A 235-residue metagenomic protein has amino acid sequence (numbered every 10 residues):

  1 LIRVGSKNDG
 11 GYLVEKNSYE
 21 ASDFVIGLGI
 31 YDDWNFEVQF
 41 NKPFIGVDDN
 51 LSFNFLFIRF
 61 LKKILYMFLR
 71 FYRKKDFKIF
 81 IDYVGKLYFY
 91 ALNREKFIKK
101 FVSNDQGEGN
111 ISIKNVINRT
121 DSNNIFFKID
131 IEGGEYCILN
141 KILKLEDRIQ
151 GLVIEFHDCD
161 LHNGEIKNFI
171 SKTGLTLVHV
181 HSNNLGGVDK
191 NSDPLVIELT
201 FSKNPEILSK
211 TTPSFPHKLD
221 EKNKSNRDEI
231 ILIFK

Functional and structural regions predicted by a protein language model:
I2-E108, R119-S122, D158: SAM cofactor-binding core of SAM-dependent methyltransferases, primarily the Rossmann-like beta-alpha-beta module
S22-I26, F36-G46, F55-I58, K114-K235: Conserved acidic-Pro-Pro-aromatic motif
